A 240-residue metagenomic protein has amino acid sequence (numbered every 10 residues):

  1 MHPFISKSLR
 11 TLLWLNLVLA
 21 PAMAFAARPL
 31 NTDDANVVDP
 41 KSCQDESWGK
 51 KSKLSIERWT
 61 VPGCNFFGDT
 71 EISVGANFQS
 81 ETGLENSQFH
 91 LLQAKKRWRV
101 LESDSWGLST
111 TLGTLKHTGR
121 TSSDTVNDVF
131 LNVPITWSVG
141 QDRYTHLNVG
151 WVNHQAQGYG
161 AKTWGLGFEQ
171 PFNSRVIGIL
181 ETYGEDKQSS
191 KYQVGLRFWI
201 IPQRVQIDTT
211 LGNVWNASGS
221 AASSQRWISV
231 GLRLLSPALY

Functional and structural regions predicted by a protein language model:
M1-K7: N-terminal secretory signal peptides that target proteins for export/translocation
T11-A20: Bacterial N-terminal signal peptides
F25-Y240: Transmembrane beta-barrel domains of Gram-negative outer membranes and organellar outer membranes
